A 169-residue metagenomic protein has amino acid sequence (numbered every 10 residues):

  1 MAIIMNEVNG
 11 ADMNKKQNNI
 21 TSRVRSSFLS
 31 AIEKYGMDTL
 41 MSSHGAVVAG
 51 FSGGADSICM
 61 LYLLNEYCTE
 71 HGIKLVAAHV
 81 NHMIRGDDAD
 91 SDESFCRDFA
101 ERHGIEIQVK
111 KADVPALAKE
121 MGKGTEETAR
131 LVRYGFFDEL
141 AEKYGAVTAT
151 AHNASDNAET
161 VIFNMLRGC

Functional and structural regions predicted by a protein language model:
N6, D12-C169: Core alpha/beta nucleotide-donor-binding catalytic domains of modification enzymes
